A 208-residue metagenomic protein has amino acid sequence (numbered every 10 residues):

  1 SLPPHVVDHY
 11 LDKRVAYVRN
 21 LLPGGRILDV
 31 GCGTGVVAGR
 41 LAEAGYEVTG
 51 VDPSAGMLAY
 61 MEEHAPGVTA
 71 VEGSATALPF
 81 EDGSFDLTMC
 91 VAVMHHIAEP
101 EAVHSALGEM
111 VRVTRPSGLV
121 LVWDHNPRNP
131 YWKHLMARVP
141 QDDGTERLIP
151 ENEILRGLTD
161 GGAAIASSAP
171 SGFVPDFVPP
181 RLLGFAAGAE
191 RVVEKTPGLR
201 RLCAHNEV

Functional and structural regions predicted by a protein language model:
S1-P23: Conserved class I S-adenosyl-L-methionine
G25-G33: Conserved class I S-adenosyl-L-methionine
T34-A77: Class I SAM-dependent methyltransferase SAM/SAH-binding core
M89: A conserved beta-strand element that flanks and buttresses the S-adenosyl-L-methionine
H104-P116: A short glycine-rich, Lys/Arg-flanked "PGG" loop and its adjoining helix->strand segment in the class I
V120-D142: Conserved class I S-adenosyl-L-methionine
A137-E153: Acceptor-substrate binding/catalytic loop of class I
A166-V208: A C-terminal cap/extension of S-adenosyl-L-methionine-dependent methyltransferases that defines the acceptor-substrate
